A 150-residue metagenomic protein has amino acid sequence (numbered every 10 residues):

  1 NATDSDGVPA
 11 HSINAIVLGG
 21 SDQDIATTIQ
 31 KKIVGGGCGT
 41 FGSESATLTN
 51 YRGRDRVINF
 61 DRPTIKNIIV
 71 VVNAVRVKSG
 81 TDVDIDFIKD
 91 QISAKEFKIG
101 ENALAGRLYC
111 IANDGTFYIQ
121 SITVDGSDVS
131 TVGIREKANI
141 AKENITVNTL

Functional and structural regions predicted by a protein language model:
N1-L104, L150: Carbohydrate-recognition loop of C-type lectin domains
D61, G80-L150: An aromatic-glycine-centered, glycine-rich loop/turn in mixed alpha/beta architecture
